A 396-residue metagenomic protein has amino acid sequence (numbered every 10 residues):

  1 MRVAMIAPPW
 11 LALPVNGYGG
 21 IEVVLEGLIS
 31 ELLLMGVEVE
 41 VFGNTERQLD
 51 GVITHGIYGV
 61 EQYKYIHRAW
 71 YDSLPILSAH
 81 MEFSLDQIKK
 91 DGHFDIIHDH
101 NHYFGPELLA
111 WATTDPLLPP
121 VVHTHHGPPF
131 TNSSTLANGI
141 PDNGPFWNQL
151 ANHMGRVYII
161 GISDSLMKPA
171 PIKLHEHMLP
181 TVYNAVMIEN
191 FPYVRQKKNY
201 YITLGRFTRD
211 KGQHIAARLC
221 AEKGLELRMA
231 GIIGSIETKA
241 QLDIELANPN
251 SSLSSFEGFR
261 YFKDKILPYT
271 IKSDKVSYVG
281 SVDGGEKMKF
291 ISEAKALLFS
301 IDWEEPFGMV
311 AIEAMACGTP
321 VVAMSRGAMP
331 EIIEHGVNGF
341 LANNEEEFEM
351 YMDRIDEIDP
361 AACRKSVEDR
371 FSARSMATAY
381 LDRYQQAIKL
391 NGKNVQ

Functional and structural regions predicted by a protein language model:
M1-Q396: Catalytic cores of nucleotide-sugar-dependent glycosyltransferases that transfer UDP/GDP/TDP-activated
